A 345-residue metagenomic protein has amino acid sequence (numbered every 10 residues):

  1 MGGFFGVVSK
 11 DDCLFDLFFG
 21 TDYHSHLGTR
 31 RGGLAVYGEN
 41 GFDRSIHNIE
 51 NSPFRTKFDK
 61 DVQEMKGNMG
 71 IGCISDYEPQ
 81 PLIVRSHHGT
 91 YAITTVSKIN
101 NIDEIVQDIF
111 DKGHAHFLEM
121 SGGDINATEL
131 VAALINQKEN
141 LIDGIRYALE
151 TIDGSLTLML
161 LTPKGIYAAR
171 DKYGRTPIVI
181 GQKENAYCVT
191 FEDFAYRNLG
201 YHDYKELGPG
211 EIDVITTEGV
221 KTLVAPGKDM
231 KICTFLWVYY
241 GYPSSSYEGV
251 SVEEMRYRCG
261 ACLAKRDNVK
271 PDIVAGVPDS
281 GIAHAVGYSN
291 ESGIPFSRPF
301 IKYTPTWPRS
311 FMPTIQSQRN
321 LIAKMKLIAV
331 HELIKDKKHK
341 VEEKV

Functional and structural regions predicted by a protein language model:
M1, L236-W237, A285, G293 (+1 more regions): Generic intrinsically disordered, low-complexity segments enriched for polar/acidic and small residues
M1-P209, V214-P271, V277: Conserved short alpha-helical segments that host acidic/polar catalytic motifs at enzyme active sites
S97, K344-V345: Alpha-helical hinge/cap motifs
A133-Q137, E291-S292, Q316-S317: Short alpha-helix boundary/capping motifs
P209-E211, A283-S297: Structured, non-catalytic alpha/beta "coupling" segments that mediate domain-domain communication and provide generic
A275-H284: Glycine-rich phosphate-binding loops at beta-strand->alpha-helix junctions
G276, E343-K344: The Walker A (P-loop) glycine that initiates the GxxxxGKT/S ATP-binding motif of P-loop NTPases
G293-E343: Short, glycine/charge-rich flexible loops or terminal/linker lids adjacent to PRPP-binding catalytic cores
